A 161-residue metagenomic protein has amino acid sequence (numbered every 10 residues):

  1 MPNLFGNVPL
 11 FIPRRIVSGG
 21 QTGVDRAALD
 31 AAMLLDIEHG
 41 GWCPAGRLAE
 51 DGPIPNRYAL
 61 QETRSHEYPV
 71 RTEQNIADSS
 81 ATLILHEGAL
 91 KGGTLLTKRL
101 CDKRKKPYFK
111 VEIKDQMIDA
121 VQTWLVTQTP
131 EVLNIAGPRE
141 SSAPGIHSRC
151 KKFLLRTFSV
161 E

Functional and structural regions predicted by a protein language model:
L4-V132, R139, I146-F158: Acidic/glycine-enriched connector segments
E161: Short, flexible loop segments at boundaries between secondary-structure elements
